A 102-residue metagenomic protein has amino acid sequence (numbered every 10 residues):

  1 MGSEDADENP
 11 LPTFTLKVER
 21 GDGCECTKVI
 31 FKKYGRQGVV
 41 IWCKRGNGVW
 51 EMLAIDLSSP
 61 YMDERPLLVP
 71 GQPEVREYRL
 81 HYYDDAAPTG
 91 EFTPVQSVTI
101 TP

Functional and structural regions predicted by a protein language model:
M1-A54: Long, low-complexity, charged/polar intrinsically disordered regions
F31, I41, D63, Y78-L80: An aromatic-rich alpha-helical recognition segment common to small helix-rich domains
W50-I55, T89, T93: Local beta-strand/beta-hairpin segments that build beta-sheet-rich folds
I55-D63: Short, solvent-exposed loop/turn segments in extracellular or other extracytoplasmic domains
L57, Y78, P94-Q96: Long, low-complexity intrinsically disordered regions
P66-G90: Beta-strand-rich modules
D85-P102: Extracellular fibronectin type III
